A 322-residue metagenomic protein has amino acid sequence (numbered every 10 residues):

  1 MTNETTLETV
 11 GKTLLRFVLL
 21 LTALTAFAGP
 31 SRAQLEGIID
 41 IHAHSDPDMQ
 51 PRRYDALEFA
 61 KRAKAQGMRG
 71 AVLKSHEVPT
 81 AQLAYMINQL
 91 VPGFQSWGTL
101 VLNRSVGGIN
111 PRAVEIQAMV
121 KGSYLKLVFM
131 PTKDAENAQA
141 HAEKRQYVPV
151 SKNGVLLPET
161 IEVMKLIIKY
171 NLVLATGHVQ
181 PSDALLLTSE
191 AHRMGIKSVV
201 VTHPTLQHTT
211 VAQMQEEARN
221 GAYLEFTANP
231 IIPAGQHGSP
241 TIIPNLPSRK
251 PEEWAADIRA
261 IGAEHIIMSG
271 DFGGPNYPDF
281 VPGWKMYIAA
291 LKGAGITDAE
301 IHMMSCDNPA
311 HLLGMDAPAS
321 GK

Functional and structural regions predicted by a protein language model:
M1-T13: N-terminal secretory signal peptides that target proteins for export/translocation
L14-A26: Bacterial N-terminal signal peptides
G29-Q50: Replace "His-x-His-based motif
D40, H44, E58-T80, F94-R104 (+4 more regions): Divalent metal-dependent hydrolysis catalytic cores, especially in the metallo-beta-lactamase
H44-D46, H76, T99-S105, P131-A135 (+4 more regions): Active-site beta-loop-alpha junctions enriched in small/polar residues
A56-K61, A81-M86, P92, P111-L127 (+4 more regions): Histidine/acidic residue-rich metal-binding segments in metalloenzymes
T227, I261-F280: Short acidic/histidine-rich active-site segments
V281-K322: Mid-to-C-terminal alpha-helical segments outside catalytic/metal-binding sites
